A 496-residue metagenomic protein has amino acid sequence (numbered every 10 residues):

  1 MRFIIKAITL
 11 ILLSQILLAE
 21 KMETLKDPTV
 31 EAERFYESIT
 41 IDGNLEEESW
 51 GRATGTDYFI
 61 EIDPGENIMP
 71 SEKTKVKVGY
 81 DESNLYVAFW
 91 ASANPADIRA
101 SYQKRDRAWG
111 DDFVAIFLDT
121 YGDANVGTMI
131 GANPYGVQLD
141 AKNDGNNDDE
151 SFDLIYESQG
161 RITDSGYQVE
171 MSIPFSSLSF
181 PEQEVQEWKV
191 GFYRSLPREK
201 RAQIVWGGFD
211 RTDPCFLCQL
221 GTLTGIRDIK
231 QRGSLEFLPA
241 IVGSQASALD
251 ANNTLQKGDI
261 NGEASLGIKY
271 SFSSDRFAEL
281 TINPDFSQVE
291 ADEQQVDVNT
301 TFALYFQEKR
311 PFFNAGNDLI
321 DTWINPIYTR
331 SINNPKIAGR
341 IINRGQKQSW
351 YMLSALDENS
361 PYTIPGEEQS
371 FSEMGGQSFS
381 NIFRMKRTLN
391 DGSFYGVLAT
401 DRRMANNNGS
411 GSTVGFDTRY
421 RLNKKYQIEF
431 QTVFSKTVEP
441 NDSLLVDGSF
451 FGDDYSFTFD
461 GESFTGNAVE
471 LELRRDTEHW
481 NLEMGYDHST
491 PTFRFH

Functional and structural regions predicted by a protein language model:
R2-L10: Sec-dependent signal peptide recognition, specifically the positively charged N-region followed immediately by
T9-L18: Hydrophobic h-region of N-terminal signal peptides that target proteins for export in Gram-negative bacteria
A19-T388, G396: Structural preference for beta-rich elements and adjacent junctions enriched in aromatics
G122-A124, S177, F272-S274, R344-K347 (+5 more regions): Outer-membrane beta-barrel strand-turn architecture
K142, Q288-K309, R402, S410 (+2 more regions): Outer-membrane beta-barrel translocator/channel fold
F237-N253, D259-A264, W350-E358, E367-E368 (+5 more regions): Transmembrane beta-strand segments that form the barrel wall of outer-membrane beta-barrel proteins
N252-T254, N407-G409, H496: Short, solvent-exposed loop/turn segments at secondary-structure boundaries
D259-G267, N334-A338, G376-R384, L398 (+4 more regions): Transmembrane beta-barrel architecture of outer membranes
